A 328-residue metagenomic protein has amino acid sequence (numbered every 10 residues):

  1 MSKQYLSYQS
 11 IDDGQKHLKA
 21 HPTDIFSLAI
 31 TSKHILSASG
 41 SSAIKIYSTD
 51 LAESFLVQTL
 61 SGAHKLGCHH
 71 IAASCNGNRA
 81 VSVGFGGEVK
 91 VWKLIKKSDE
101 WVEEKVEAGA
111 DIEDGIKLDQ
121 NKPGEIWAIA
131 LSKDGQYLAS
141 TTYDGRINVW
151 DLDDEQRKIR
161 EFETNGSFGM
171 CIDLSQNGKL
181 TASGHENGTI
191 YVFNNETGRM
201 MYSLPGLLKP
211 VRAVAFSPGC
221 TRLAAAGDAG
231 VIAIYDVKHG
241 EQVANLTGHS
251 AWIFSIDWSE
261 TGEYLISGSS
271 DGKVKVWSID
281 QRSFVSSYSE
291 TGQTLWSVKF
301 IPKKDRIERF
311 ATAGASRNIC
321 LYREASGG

Functional and structural regions predicted by a protein language model:
S2-P22, E113-D114: A short helix->beta-strand "capping" segment at the edge of beta-propeller domains
L18-I25, L60-C68, E107-I126, F162-G169 (+3 more regions): WD40/WD-repeat beta-propeller blade N-cap
I30-S32, C75-N76, K133-D134, Q176-N177 (+3 more regions): Residue-level detector of Asp-centered blade-edge/turn motifs that repeat once per structural unit in beta-propeller
S41-K45, G86-K90, D144-N148, N187-Y191 (+6 more regions): Short coil/turn segments within WD40 beta-propeller repeats
T49-A52, I95-K97, L152-E155, N195-G198 (+3 more regions): Short loop/turn segments that connect beta-strands within beta-propeller blades
W296-G328: Blade-level signature of beta-propeller repeat domains, shared across WD40, Kelch, NHL, RCC1 and BNR/Asp-box propellers
